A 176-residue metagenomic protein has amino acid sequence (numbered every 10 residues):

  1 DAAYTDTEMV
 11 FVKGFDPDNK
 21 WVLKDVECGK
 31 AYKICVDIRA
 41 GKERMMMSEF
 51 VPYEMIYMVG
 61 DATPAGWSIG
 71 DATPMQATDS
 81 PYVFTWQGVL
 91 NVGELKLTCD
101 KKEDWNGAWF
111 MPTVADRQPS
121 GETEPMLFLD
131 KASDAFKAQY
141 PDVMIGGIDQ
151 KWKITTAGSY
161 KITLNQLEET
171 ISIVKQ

Functional and structural regions predicted by a protein language model:
D1-Q176: Insoluble glucan recognition modules
